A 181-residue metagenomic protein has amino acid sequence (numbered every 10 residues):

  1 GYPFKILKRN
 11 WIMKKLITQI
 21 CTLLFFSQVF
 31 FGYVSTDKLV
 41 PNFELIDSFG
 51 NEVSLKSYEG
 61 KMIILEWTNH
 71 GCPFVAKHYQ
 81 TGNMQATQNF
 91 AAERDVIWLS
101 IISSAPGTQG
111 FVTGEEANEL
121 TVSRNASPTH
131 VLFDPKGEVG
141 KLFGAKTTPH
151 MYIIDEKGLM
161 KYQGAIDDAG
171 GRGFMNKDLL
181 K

Functional and structural regions predicted by a protein language model:
G1-I12: Short, Lys/Arg-enriched N-terminal segments with co-localized hydrophobic residues within the first ~10-30 amino acids
Q19-V29: Bacterial N-terminal signal peptides
Q28-N42: N-proximal helix/coil linker or "cap" segments that precede and/or mark the start of modular domains
F43-I63: A short beta-strand-turn-helix
S57-A76: Short active-site neighborhood of thiol/selenol oxidoreductases, capturing the structured segment around
A76-S123, P135-G140: Structural microenvironment flanking redox-active thiols in thiol-disulfide oxidoreductases
N118-D155: Short, internal strand/loop/helix patches that form the active-site neighborhood or redox-interaction surface
D155-K181: Thiol-/selenol-based redox modules, centered on thioredoxin-like and closely related oxidoreductase domains
